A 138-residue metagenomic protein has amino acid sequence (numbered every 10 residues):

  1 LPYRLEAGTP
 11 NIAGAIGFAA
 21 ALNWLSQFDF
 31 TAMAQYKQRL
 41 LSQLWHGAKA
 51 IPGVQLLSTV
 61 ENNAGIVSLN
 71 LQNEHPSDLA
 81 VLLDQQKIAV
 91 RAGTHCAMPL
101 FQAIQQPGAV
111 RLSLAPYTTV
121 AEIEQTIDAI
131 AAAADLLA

Functional and structural regions predicted by a protein language model:
L1-A138: Pyridoxal 5′-phosphate
